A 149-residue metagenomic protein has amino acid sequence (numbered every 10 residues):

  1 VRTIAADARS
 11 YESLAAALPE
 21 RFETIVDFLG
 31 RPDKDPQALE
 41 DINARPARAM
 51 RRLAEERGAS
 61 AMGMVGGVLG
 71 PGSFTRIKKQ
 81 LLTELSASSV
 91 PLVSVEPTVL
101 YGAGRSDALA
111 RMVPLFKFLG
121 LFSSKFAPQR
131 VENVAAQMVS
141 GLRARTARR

Functional and structural regions predicted by a protein language model:
V1-A49, L53-E56: NAD(P)H-binding glycine-rich loop region in Rossmannoid oxidoreductase-like domains and their noncatalytic homologs
R2, A61, P91-V93: Structural signature of beta-strand start/N-cap positions in the alpha/beta core of ABC transporter nucleotide-binding
R21-E23, S60, V90: Short coil/turn segments at beta-strand junctions that form active-site/ligand-binding loops
V26, I42, V65, V134-A135 (+1 more regions): Hydrophobic aliphatic residue packing
F28-L29, M62-G67, V95-P97: SDR active-site strand-loop-helix element
K34-P36, G66-G67, F122-S123: A short, structure-level motif marking secondary-structure boundaries and short turns
A49-L69: ADP-ribose/adenylate-binding Rossmann-like module
R57, G70-R149: Oxidoreductase cofactor-interface core, primarily capturing Rossmann-like NAD(P)-dependent enzymes
